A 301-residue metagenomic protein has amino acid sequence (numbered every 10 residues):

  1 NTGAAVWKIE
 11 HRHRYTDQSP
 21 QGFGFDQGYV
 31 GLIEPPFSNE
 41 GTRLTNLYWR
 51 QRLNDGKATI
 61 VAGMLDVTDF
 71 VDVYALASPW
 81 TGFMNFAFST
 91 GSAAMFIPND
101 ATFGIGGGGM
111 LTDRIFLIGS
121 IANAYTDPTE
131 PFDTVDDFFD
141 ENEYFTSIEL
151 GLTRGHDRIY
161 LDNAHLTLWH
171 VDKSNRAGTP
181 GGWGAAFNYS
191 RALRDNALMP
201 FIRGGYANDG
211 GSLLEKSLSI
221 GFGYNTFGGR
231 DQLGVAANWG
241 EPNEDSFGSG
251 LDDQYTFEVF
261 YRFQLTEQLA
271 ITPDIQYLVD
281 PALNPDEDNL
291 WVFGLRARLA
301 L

Functional and structural regions predicted by a protein language model:
N1, Q51-L53, M64, G109-L111 (+6 more regions): Residue-level signature of outer-membrane beta-barrel architecture
G3, G56-I60, R114-G119, D157-A164 (+3 more regions): Repeated loop/turn-to-beta-strand initiation elements of outer-membrane beta-barrel proteins
I9-Y15, M64-D69, I121-Y125, L168-S174 (+5 more regions): Transmembrane beta-strands of outer-membrane beta-barrel pores
Q18-Y48, D55-E149, E244: Surface-exposed coil loops of outer-membrane beta-barrel proteins
F37-N39, M95-I97, D136-N142, A177-G181 (+3 more regions): Replace "Gram-negative outer membrane beta-barrel proteins" with "bacterial and organellar outer membrane beta-barrel
N46-Y48, G104, S147-E149, A186-N188 (+4 more regions): Membrane-embedded beta-strand positions in outer-membrane beta-barrel channels/transporters
T153-D245, V259: Detector for outer-membrane/organellar transmembrane beta-barrel domains, recognizing the amphipathic beta-strand
N289-L301: Outer-membrane beta-barrel "beta-signal"
